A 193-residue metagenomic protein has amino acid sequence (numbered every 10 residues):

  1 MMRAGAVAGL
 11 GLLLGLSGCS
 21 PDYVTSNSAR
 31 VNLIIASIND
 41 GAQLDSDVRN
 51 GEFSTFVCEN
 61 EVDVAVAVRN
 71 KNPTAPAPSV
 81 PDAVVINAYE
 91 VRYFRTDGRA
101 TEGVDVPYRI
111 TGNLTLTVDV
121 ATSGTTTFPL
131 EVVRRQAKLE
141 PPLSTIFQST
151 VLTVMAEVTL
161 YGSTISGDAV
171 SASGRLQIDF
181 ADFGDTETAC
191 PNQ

Functional and structural regions predicted by a protein language model:
M1-A8: Bacterial N-terminal signal peptides that target proteins for export
G15-G18: C-terminal motif of bacterial Sec signal peptides marking the signal peptidase cleavage site
S20-Q193: Non-catalytic macromolecular-recognition regions in eukaryotic signaling proteins
